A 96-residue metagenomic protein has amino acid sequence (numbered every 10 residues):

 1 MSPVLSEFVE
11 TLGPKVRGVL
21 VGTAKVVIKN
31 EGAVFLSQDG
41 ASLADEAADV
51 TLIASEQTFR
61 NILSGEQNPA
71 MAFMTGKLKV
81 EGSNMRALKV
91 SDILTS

Functional and structural regions predicted by a protein language model:
M1-S96: Feature captures hydrophobic
